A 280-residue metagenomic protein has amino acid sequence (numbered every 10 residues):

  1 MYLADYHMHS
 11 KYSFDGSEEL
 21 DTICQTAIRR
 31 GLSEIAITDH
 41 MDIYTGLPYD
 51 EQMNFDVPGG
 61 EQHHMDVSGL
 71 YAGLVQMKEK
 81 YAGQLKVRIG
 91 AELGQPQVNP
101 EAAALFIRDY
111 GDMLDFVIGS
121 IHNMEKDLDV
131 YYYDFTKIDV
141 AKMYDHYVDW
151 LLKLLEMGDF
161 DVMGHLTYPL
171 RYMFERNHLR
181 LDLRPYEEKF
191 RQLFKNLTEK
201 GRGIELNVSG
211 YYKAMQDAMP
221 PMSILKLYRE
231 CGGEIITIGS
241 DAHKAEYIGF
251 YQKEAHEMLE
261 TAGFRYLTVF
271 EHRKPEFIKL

Functional and structural regions predicted by a protein language model:
M1-Q97, E101, Y172, N177-R184 (+2 more regions): An N-terminally biased module of ancient metal coordination in phosphate/nucleic-acid-related enzymes
M1-S10, L20-I23, G31, G46 (+2 more regions): Charged catalytic cores and adjacent phosphate/nucleic-acid-binding surfaces used for phosphate/nucleic-acid chemistry
A4-M8, I35-I37, V87-A91, V117-G119 (+3 more regions): Hydrophobic faces of well-ordered beta-strands that scaffold small-molecule active sites in alpha/beta enzyme cores
I28, Y110, L155-E156, R229 (+1 more regions): Non-catalytic positions within long, well-ordered alpha-helices that form the structural scaffold/packing of enzyme
H40, H122, Y168-R171, S209 (+1 more regions): Flexible loop residues that form catalytic and substrate-binding hotspots at small-molecule/glycan-binding clefts
D56-E199: Extended substrate/RNA-proximal surfaces in nucleic-acid metabolism proteins
